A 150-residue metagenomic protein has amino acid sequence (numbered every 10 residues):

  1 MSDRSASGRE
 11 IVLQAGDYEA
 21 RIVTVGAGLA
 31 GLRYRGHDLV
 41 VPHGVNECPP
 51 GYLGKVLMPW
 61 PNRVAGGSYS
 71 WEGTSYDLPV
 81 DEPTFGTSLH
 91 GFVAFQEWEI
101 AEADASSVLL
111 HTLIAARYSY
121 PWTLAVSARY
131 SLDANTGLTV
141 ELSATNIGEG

Functional and structural regions predicted by a protein language model:
M1-G150: Surface-exposed acidic/polar loop and edge beta-strand patches at domain peripheries
